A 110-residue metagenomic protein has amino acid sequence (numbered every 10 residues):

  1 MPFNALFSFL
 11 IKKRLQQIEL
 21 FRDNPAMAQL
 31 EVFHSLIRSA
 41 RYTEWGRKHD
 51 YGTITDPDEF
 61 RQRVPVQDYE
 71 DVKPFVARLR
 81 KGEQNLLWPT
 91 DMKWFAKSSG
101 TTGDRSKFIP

Functional and structural regions predicted by a protein language model:
M1-K97, G103-P110: Nucleotide 5′-phosphate-binding alpha/beta core
